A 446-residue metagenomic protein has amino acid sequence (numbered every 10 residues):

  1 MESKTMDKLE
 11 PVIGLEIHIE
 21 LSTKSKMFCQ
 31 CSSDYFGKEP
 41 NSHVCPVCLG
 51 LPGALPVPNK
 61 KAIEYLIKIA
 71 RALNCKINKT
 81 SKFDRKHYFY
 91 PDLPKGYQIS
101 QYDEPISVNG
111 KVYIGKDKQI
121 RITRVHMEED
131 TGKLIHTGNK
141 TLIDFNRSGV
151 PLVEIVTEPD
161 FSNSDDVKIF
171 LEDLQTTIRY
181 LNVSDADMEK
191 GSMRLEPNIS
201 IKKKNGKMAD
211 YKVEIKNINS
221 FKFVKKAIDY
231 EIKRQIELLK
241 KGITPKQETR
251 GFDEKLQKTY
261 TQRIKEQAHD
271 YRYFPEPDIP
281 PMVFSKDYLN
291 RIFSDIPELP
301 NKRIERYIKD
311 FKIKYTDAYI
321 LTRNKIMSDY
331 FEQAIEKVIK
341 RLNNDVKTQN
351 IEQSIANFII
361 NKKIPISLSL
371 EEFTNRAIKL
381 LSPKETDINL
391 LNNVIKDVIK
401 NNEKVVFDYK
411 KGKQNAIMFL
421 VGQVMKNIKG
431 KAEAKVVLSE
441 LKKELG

Functional and structural regions predicted by a protein language model:
M1-M6, Y65, K95-K116, L152-K168: Short, charge-rich amphipathic segments
E2-S81, K86-Y88, F161, E172 (+3 more regions): N-terminal, positively charged regions that mediate nucleic acid binding
T5-L15, I19, Y35, I143-D160 (+1 more regions): Charged, compositionally biased, marginally structured helical/coil segments
P11, K26-F28, Q119-R124, A209-I215: Short, well-ordered strand-loop elements centered on a beta-strand within folded domains, enriched for acidic residues
T23-C31, K133-H136, N205-M208: Short acidic, Gly/Pro-enriched loop/turn segments at secondary-structure junctions
F28, K79-F89, L93, Y97 (+5 more regions): Aromatic-residue hotspot detector
E39-V44, C48-L51, Q119-R121, H126-V167: Glycine-rich, flexible beta-strand/loop modules in the N-terminal catalytic cores of phosphate-handling
K68, A72, I77-S148: SsDNA-processing nucleotidyl-transfer enzymes
